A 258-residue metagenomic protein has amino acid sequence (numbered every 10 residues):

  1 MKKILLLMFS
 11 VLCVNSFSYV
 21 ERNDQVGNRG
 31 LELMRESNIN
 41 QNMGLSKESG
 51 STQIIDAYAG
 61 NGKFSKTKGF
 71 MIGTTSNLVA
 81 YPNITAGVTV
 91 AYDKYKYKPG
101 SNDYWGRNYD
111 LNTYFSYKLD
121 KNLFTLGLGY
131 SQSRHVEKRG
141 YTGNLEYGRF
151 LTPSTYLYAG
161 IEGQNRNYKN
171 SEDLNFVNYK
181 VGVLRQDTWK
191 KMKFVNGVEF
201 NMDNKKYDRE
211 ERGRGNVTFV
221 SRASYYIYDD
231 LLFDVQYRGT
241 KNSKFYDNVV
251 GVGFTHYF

Functional and structural regions predicted by a protein language model:
M1-R22: Classical Sec-dependent N-terminal signal peptides that target proteins to the secretory pathway
Y19-Y257: Transmembrane beta-barrel domains of bacterial outer-membrane proteins
